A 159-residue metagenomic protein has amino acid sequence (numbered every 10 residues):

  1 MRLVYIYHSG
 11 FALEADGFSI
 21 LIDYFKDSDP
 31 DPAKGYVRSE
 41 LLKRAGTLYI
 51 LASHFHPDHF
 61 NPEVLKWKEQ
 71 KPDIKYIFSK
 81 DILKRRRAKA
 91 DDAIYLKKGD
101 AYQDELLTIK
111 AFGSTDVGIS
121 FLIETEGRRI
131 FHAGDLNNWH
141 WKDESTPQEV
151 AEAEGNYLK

Functional and structural regions predicted by a protein language model:
M1-D16: N-terminal pre-catalytic "stem/leader" segment of glycosyltransferase-like enzymes
R2-Y5, I20-D23, T108-G113, R129-D135: Active-site-proximal beta-strand elements of phosphoester/diester hydrolases
Y7-S9, D27, H56-D58, D81-L83 (+1 more regions): Short beta->alpha connector loops
F11, S19-I20, Y102, L107: Hydrophobic residues embedded in beta-strands of well-ordered beta-sheets
A12-L51, F55, P62-W67, L136-K159: Pre-active-site segment of Zn-dependent metallo-hydrolases
V37-Y102: Active-site HxH/HxHxD metal-binding segment of metal-dependent hydrolases
D73-R128, A151-E152, N156-Y157: Metallo-beta-lactamase
R86, G118, H132, W139-D143: Short acidic/glycine-rich loop or secondary-structure boundary segments that cap or lie
